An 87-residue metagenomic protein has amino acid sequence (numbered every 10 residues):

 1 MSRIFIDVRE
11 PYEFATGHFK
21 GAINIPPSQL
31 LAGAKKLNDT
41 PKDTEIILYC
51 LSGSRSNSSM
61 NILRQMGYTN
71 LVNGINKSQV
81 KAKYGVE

Functional and structural regions predicted by a protein language model:
S2-I4, V8-I47, L51-E87: Rhodanese-like catalytic fold shared by cysteine-dependent sulfurtransferases and DSP/PTP-type phosphatases
